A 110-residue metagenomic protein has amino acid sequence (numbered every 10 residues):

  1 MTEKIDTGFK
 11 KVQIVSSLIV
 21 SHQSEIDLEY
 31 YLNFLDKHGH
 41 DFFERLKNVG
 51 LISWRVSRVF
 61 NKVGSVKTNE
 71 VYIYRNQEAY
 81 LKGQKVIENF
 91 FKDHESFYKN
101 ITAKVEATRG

Functional and structural regions predicted by a protein language model:
T2-E3, D41-S53, V63-G64, V71-G110: An amphipathic, aromatic/His-enriched active-site/gating alpha helix that lines ligand/cofactor pockets
K4-D6, S16-H22, R109-G110: Short flexible/disordered coil segments
K4-K11, N61-K62: Short glycine/proline-enriched loop/turn "hinge" motifs that connect secondary-structure elements and lie
K11-H22, N69-V71: Active-site-flanking beta-strand signature of metal-NTP-handling nucleotidyl enzymes and homologous cyclase-like
V12, K37-D41: Short, mixed-charge, low-aromatic patches
S21-K37: Short, surface-exposed ligand-recognition loops at beta-strand->loop->(often short) alpha-helix junctions that present
V56-F60: Short, solvent-exposed loop/turn elements at beta->coil junctions and helix N-caps that rim active or binding pockets
